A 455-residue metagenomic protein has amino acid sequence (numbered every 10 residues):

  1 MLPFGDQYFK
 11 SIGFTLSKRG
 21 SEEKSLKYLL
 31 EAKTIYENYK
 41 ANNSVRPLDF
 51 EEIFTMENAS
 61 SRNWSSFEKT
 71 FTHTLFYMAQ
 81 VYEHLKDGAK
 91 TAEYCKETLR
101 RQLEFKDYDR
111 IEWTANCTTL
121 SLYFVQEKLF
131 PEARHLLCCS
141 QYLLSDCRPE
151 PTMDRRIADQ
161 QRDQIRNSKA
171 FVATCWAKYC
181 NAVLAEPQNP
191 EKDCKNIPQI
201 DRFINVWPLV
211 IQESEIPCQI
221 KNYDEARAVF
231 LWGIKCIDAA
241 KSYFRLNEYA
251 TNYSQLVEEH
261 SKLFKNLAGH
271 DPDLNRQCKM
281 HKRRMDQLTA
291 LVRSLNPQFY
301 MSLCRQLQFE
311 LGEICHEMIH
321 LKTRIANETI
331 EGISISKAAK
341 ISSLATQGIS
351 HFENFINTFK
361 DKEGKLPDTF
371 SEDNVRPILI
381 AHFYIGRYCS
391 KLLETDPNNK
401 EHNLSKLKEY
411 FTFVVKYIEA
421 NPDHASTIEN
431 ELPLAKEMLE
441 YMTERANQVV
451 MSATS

Functional and structural regions predicted by a protein language model:
M1-S455: Extended alpha-helical scaffold/coiled-coil
